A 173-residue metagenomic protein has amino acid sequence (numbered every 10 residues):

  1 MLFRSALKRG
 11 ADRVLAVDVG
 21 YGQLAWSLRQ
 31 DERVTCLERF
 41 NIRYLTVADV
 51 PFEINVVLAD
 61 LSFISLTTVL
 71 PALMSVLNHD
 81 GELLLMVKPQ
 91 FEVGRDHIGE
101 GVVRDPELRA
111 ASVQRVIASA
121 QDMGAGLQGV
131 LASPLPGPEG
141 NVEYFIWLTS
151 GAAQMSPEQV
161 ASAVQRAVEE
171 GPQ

Functional and structural regions predicted by a protein language model:
M1-L2: Short, small-residue-biased leader/transition segments that mark boundaries at the very start of proteins
S5-A6: Aromatic pocket-lining residues of Rossmann-like dinucleotide-binding sites
D12-T68: S-adenosyl-L-methionine
T67-L84: A short glycine-rich, Lys/Arg-flanked "PGG" loop and its adjoining helix->strand segment in the class I
V87-D105: Short, glycine-/aromatic-enriched active-site segment of Class I SAM-dependent methyltransferases
G99-A125: Conserved Class I S-adenosyl-L-methionine
G124-P136: Conserved S-adenosyl-L-methionine
V142, I146-Q173: Flexible, glycine-/basic-rich loop-and-beta segments that form/coincide with the SAM-dependent methyltransferase
